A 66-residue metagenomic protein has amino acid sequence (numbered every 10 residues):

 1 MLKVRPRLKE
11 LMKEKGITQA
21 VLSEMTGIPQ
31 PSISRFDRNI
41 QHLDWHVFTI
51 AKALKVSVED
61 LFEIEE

Functional and structural regions predicted by a protein language model:
M1-I17: A short, Lys/Arg-rich alpha-helix, primarily the initiator
L8, L22-S23, I33-F36, L61: Conserved hydrophobic/aromatic packing and binding residues within compact polymer-binding modules
M12, S23, A51: The alpha-helix within a helix-turn-helix
G27-H42: Recognition helix of helix-turn-helix/homeodomain-like DNA-binding domains that insert into the DNA major groove
N39-K52: Short, basic-rich loop-to-helix N-cap that marks the start of a DNA-contacting helix
K55-E66: Short C-terminal boundary/hinge segments that cap the last helix of small helical domains
